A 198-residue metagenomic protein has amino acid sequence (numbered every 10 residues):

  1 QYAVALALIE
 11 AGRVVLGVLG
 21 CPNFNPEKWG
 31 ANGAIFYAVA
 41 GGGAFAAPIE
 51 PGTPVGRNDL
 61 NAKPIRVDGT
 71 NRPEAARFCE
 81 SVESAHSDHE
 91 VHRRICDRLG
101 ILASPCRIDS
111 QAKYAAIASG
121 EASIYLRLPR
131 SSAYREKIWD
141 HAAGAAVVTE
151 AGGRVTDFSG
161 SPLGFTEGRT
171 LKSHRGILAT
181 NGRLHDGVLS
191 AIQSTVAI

Functional and structural regions predicted by a protein language model:
Q1-V18: Flexible, acidic active-site loops/lids enriched in D/E/S/T/G that coordinate Mg2+ and/or position polar
R13-V14, N23-E27, N32-G43, P48-I198: An extended, acidic
